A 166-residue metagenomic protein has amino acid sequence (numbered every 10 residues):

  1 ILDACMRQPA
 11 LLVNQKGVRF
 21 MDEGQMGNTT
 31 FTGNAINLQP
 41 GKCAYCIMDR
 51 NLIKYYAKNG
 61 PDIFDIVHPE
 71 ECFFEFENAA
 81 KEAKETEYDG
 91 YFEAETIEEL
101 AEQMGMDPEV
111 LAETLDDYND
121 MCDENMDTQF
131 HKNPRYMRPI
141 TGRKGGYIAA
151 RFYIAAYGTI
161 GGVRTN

Functional and structural regions predicted by a protein language model:
I1-M106: An anion/pyrophosphate-binding glycine-rich loop and adjacent beta-alpha core in soluble alpha-beta enzymes
V110-N166: A glycine-rich dinucleotide-binding beta-alpha-beta segment and adjacent secondary-structure elements that constitute
